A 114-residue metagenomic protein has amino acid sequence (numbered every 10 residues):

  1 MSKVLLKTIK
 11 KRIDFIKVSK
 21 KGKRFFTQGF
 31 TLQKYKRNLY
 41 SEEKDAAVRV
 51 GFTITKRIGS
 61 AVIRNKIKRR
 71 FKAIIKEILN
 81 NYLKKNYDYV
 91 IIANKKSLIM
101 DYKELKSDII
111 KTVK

Functional and structural regions predicted by a protein language model:
M1-K114: Positively charged, solvent-exposed patches that mediate nucleic-acid binding
